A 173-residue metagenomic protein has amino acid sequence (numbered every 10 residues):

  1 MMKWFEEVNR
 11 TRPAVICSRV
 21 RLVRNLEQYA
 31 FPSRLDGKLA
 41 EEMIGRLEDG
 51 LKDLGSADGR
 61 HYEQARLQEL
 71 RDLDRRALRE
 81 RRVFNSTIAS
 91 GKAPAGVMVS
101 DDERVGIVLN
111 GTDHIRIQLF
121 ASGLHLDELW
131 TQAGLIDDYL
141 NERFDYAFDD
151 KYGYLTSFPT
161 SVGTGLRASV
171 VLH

Functional and structural regions predicted by a protein language model:
M1-K151, L166: Long, Pro/Ser/Thr-rich low-complexity/intrinsically disordered regulatory tracts in eukaryotic proteins
G153-V170: Conserved phosphate/anionic-ligand binding catalytic regions in large, soluble enzymes, centered on
H173: Structural signature of FAD isoalloxazine-binding scaffolds in flavoprotein oxidoreductases
